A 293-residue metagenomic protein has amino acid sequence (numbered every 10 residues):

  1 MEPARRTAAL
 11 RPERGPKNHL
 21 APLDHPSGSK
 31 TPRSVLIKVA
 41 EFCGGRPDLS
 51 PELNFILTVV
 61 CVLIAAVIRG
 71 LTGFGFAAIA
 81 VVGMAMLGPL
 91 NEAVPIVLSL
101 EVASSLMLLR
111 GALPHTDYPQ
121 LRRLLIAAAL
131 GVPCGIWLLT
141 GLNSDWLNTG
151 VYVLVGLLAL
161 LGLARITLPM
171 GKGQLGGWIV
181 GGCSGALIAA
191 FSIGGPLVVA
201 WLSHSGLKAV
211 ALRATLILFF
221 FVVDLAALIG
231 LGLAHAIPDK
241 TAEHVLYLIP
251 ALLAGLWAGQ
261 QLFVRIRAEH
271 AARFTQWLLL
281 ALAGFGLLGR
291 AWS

Functional and structural regions predicted by a protein language model:
C43, D48, W137-W146, L231-E243 (+1 more regions): Membrane-interface helix termini and inter-helical loops of multi-pass transporters
F55-R122, G181, G185-I188, G195-L256: Small-residue-rich hydrophobic segments that form or flank transmembrane alpha-helices in multi-pass membrane proteins
V67, G83, P133, W137 (+4 more regions): Membrane-interface helix caps of multi-pass small-molecule transporters
S105-T116, I136, G141-S144, G150-L175 (+3 more regions): Transmembrane helix exit motif
P119-A128, G150-Y152, K172-G181, A211-I217 (+1 more regions): Cytoplasmic-side transmembrane-helix entry/capping segments in multi-pass membrane proteins
I188-I193, A227-L228, L282-S293: Hydrophobic alpha-helical transmembrane segments in multi-pass integral membrane proteins
G259-A281: Interfacial loop-to-transmembrane junctions
